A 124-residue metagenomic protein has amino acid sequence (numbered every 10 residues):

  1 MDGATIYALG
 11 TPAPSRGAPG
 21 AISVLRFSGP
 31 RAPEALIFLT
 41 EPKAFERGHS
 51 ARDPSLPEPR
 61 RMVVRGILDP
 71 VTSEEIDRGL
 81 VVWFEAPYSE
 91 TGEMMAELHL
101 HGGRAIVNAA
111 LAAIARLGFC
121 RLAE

Functional and structural regions predicted by a protein language model:
M1-E124: A glycine-rich (often HGG/GG-containing) alpha/beta subdomain
